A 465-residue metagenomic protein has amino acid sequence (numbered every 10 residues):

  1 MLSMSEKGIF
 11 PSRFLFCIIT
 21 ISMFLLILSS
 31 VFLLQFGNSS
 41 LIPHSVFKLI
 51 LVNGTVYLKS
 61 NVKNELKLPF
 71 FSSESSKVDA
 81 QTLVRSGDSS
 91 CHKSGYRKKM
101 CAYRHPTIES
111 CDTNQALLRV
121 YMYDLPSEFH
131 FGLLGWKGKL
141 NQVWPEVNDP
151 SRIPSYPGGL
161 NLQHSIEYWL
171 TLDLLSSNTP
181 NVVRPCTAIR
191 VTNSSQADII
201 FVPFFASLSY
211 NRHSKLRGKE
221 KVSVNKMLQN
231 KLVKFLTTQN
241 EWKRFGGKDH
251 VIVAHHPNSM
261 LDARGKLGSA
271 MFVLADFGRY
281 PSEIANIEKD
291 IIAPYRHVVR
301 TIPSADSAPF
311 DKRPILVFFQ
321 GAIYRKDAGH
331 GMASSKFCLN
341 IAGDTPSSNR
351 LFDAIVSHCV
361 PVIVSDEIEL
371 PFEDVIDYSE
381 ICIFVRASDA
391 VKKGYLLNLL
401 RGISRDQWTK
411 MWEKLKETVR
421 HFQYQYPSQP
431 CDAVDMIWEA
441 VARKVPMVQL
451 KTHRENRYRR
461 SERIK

Functional and structural regions predicted by a protein language model:
L2-D327, A333, E413-K416, P427-K465: Juxtamembrane luminal stem/stalk of type II transmembrane Golgi/ER carbohydrate-processing enzymes
G331-Q423, M436: Catalytic binding pocket for nucleotide-activated donors in carbohydrate/polymer assembly enzymes
